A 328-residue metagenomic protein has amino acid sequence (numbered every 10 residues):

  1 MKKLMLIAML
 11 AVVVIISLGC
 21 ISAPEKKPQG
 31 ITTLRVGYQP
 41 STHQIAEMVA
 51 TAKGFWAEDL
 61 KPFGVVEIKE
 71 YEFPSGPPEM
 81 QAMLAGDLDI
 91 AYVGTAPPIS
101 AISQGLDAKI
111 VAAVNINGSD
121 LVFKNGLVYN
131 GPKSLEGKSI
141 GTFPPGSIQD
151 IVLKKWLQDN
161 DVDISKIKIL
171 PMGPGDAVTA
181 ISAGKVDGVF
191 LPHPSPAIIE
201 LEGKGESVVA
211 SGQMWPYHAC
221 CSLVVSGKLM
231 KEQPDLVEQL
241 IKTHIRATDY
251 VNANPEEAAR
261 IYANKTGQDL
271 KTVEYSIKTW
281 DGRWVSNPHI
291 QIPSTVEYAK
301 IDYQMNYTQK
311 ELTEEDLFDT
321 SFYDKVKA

Functional and structural regions predicted by a protein language model:
M1-P28: Secretory targeting signatures
C20-L34, K325-A328: Bacterial Sec-exported substrate-binding components of ABC uptake systems
K27-V162, K168-P171, D187-H193, E206-S211 (+1 more regions): Short, glycine-/small- and polar/acidic-enriched structural segments that line small-molecule recognition paths
Q44, M48, M80, L84 (+14 more regions): Extracytoplasmic/secreted envelope proteins and their assembly/folding machinery, especially bacterial periplasmic
V66-K69, I164-I167, T266-I277, Q309-E315: Short, surface-exposed acidic
A96-P97, L127, D176-N264: Pocket-lining segment of extracytoplasmic ligand-binding domains
E232-Q309: Secondary-structure end/capping motifs
K300-A328: Conserved C-terminal helix/tail region of periplasmic/extracytoplasmic solute-binding proteins
